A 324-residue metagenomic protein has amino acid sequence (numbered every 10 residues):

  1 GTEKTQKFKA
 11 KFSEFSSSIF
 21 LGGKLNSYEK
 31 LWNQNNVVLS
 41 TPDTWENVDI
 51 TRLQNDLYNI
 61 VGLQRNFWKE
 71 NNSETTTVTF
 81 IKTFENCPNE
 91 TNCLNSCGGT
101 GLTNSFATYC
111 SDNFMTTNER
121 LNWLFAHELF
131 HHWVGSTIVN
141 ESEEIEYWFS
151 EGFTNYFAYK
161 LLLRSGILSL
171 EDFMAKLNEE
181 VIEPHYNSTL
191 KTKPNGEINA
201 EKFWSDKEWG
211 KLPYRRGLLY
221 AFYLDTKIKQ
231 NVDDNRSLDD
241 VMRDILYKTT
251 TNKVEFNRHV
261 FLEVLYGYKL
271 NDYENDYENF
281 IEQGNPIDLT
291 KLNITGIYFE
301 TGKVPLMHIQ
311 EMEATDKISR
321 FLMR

Functional and structural regions predicted by a protein language model:
G1-V38, D43: Intrinsically disordered, low-complexity linkers and stems that provide flexible hinges in membrane-associated
E29-E146: Juxtacatalytic substrate-recognition/specificity segment
W68-N72, H132-T137, F157-S165, V181 (+3 more regions): A generic secondary-structure signal for well-formed alpha-helical elements
L129-F130, V134, L177-T189, V241-N252 (+1 more regions): Long, well-ordered core segments of solenoidal/helical folds
S142-L218, T251-N252: Acidic/His/Gly-enriched intrinsically disordered linker/tail segments that often contain short helix/coil "MoRF-like"
L162-M174, I228-S237, Y266-D276: Structural helix-adjacent loops and short alpha-helical linkers that scaffold large soluble proteins
G217-Q230: Alpha-helical scaffold elements that line and support the substrate/ligand-binding pocket of soluble hydrolases
T250-R324: Beta/coil-rich, acidic/histidine-enriched accessory regions frequently appended to metallopeptidases
